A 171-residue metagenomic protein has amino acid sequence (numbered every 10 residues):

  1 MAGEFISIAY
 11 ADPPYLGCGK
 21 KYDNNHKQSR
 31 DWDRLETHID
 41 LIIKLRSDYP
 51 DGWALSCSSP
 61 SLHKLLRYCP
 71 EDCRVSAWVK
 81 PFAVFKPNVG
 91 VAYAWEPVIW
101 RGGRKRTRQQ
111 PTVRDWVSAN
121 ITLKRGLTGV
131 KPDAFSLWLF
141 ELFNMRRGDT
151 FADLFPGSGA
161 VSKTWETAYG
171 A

Functional and structural regions predicted by a protein language model:
M1-A152, P156-A171: Class I S-adenosyl-L-methionine-dependent methyltransferase catalytic core
